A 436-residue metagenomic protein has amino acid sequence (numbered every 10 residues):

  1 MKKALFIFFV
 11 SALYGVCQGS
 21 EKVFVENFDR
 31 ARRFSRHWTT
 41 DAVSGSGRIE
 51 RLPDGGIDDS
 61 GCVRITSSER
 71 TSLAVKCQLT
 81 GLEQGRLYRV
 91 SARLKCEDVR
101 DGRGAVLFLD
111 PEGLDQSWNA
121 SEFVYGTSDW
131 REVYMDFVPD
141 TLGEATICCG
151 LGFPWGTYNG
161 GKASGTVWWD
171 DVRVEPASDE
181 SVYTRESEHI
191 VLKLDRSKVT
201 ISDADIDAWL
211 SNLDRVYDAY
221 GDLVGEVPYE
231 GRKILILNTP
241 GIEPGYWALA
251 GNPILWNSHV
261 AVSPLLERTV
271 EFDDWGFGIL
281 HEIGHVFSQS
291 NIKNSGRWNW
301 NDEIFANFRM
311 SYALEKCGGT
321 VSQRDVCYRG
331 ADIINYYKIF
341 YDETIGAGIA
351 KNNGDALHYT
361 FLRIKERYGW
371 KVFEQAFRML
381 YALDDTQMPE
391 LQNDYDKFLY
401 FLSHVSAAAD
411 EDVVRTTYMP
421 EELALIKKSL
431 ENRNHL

Functional and structural regions predicted by a protein language model:
G19-V43, R173, E180: Extracellular carbohydrate-recognition regions
E26-R30, V63, V75-R103, V133-P139 (+1 more regions): Extra-cytoplasmic beta-strand recognition segments
R30-C62: Extracellular glycan-recognition surfaces and repeat-rich motifs
A105-L107, E132-V172: Extracellular beta-strand ligand-recognition surfaces/modules
G113-A145: Extracellular carbohydrate recognition and processing domains and analogous Trp-centered ligand-binding platforms
T184-V286, S290: Juxtacatalytic substrate-recognition/specificity segment
Y220, D332-L425: Active-site-proximal alpha-helical
S263-R329: Zinc-dependent metallopeptidase catalytic helix centered on the HExxH motif and its immediate flanking segment
